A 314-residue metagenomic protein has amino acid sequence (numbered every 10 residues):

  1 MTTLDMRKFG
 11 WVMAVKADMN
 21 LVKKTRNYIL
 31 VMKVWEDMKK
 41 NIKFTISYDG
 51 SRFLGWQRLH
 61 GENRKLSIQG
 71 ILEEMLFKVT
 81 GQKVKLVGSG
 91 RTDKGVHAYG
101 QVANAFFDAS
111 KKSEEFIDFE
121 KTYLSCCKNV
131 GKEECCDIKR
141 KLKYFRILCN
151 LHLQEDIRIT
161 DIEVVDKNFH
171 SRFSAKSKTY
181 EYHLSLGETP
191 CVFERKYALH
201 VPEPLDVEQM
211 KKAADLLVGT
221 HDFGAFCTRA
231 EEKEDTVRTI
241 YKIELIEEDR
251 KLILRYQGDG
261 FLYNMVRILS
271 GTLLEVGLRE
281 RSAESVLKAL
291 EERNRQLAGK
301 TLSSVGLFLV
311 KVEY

Functional and structural regions predicted by a protein language model:
M1-M13, M19: Extreme N-terminal basic, low-complexity initiation segments that serve as generic localization/processing leaders
M13, M19-N20, G61, A105: Hydrophobic alpha-helical membrane context
L21, Y28-L30: Short hydrophobic targeting helices and cationic amphipathic motifs that mediate membrane/organellar targeting
K33-Y314: Structured-RNA-binding interfaces characteristic of tRNA pseudouridine synthases
